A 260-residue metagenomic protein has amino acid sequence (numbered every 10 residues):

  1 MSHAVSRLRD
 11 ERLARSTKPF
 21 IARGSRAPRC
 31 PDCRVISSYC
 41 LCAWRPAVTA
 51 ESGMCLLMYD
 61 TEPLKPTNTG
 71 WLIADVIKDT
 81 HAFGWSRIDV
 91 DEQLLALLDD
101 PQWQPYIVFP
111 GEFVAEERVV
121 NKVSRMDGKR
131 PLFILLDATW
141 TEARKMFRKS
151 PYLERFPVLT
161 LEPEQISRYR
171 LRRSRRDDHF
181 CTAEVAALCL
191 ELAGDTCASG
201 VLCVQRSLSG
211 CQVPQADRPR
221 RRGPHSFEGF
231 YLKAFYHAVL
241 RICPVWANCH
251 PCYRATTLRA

Functional and structural regions predicted by a protein language model:
R7-R23: Short Cys/His-rich Zn2+-coordinating modules
A27, S37: Residues immediately within or flanking Cys/His clusters that coordinate Zn2+ in small zinc-binding modules
C30-C33: Short cysteine-rich clusters marking metal-coordination/redox-active sites
L41-L56: Short cysteine/histidine-rich zinc-coordinating motifs and their immediately flanking basic loops
K78-R148: S-adenosyl-L-methionine/SAH cofactor-binding core of RNA-modifying enzymes
L132, W140-V239, W246: C-terminal folded domains that constitute the principal catalytic or ligand-binding module of multi-domain proteins
C243, C249-C252: Cysteine-centered motifs
R254-R259: Short, intrinsically disordered C-terminal tails of secreted or membrane-associated proteins
